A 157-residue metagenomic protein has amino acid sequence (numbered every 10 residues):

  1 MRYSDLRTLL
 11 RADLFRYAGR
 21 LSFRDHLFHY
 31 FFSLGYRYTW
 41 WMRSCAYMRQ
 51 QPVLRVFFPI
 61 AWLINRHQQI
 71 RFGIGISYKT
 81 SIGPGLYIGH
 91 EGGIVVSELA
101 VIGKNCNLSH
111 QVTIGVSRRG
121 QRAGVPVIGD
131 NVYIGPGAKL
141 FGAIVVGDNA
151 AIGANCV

Functional and structural regions predicted by a protein language model:
M1-F72: Terminal amphipathic alpha-helical/low-complexity segments used for targeting or macromolecular assembly
Q69-I70, I74-V157: Structural signal for interior beta-strand "rungs" in well-ordered beta-sheet cores of soluble enzyme domains
